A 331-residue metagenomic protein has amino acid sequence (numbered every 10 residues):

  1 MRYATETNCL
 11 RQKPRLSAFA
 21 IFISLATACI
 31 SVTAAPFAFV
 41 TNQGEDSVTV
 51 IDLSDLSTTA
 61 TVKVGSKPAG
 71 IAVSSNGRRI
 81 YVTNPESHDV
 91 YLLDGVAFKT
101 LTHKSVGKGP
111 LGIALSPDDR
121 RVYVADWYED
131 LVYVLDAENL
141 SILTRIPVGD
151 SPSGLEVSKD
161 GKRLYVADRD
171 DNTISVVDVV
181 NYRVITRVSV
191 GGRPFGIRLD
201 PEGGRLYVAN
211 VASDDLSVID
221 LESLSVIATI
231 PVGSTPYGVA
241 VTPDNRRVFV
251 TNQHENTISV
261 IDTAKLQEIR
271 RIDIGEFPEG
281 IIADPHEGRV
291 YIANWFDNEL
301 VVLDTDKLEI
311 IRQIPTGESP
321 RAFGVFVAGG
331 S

Functional and structural regions predicted by a protein language model:
M1-T5, V327-A328: Short regulatory "switch" loops immediately downstream of catalytic or recognition motifs within protein catalytic
Y3-I21: Bacterial N-terminal signal peptides that target proteins for export
I23, A28-S331: Predominantly soluble domains enriched in secretory-pathway, periplasmic, or organellar proteins
